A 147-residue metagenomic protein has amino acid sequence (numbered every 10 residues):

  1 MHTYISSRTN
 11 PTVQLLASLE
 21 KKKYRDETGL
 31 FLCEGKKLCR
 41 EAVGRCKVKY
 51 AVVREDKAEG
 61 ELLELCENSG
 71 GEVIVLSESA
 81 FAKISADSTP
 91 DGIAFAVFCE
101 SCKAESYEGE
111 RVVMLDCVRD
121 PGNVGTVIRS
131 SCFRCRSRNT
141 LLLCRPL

Functional and structural regions predicted by a protein language model:
M1-E61, L141, R145-L147: Boundary-proximal intrinsically disordered activation/regulatory segments immediately upstream of a helical core
L30, K49-A51, E72-I74, D91-F95 (+2 more regions): Structural motif
G35, F95, S131: A residue-level signal for conserved active-site and pocket-lining positions in enzyme catalytic cores
G44-R45, D87, S106-E108: Short glycine/proline-enriched turns and hinge-like loops at secondary-structure junctions
R54, A96-F98, D116: Short beta-strand segments
C66-F98: Glycine/small-residue-rich loop that forms an oxyanion/phosphate-binding "nest" at active or ligand-binding sites
S101-E105: Short helix-loop capping/hinge motifs at secondary-structure junctions, enriched in acidic/polar residues
S106-L147: RNA substrate-binding interface of SAM-dependent RNA methyltransferases
